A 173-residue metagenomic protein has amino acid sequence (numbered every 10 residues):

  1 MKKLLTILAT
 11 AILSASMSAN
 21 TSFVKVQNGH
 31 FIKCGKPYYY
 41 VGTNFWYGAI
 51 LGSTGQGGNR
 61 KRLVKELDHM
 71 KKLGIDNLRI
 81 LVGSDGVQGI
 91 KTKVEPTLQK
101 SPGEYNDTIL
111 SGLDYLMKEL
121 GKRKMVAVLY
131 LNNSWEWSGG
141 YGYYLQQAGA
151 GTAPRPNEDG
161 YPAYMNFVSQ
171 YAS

Functional and structural regions predicted by a protein language model:
M1-L4: Positively charged n-region of N-terminal signal peptides that target proteins for export
T6-I7, G83: General helical structural elements
L8-S18: Hydrophobic h-region of N-terminal signal peptides that target proteins for export in Gram-negative bacteria
T21-S173: Active-site mouth of glycoside hydrolases
